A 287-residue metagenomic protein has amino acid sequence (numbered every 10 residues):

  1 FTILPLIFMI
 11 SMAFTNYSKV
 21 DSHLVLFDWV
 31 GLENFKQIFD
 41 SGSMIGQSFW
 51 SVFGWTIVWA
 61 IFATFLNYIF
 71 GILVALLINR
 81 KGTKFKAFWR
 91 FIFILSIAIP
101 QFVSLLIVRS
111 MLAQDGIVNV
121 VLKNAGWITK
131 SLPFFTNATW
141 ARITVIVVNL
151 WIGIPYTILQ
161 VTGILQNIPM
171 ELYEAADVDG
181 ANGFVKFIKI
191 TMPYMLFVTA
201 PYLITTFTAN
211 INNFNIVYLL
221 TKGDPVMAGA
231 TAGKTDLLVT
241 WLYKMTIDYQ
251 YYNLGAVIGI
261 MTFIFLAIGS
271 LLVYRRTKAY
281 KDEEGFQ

Functional and structural regions predicted by a protein language model:
F1-Q287: A structural signal for multi-pass alpha-helical bundles of membrane permease subunits that mediate small-molecule
